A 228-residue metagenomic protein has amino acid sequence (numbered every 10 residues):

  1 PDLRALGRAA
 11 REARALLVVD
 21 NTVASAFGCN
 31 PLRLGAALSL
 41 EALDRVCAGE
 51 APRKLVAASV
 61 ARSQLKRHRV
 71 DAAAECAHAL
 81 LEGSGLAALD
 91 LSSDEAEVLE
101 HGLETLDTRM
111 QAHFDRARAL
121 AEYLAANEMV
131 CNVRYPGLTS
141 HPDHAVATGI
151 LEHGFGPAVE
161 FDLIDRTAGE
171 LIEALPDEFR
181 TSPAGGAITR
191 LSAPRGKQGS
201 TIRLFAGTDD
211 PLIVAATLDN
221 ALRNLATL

Functional and structural regions predicted by a protein language model:
P1-M129, R134, S140: Conserved PLP-enzyme active-site core in the AAT-like
A5, R109, R166-T167, A174 (+1 more regions): PLP-dependent enzyme catalytic core of the Aspartate aminotransferase-like
L32, S63, L138, I164-R166 (+1 more regions): Generic structural motif
R53, A96, G154-A158, G199-R203: Short, solvent-exposed beta-strand edge segments and adjacent coil->beta transition regions
S59, E160-D162, F205-G207: Short hydrophobic/aromatic beta-strand micro-patches that form the beta-sheet surface supporting nucleotide- or nucleic
K66-H68, G169, V214: Short acidic, gly/pro-rich beta-turn/loop elements at beta-sheet edges and active-site/ligand-binding grooves
H101-G102, M110-Q111, R118-G196: Conserved small-domain helix->loop->beta segment predominantly found in fold-type I
